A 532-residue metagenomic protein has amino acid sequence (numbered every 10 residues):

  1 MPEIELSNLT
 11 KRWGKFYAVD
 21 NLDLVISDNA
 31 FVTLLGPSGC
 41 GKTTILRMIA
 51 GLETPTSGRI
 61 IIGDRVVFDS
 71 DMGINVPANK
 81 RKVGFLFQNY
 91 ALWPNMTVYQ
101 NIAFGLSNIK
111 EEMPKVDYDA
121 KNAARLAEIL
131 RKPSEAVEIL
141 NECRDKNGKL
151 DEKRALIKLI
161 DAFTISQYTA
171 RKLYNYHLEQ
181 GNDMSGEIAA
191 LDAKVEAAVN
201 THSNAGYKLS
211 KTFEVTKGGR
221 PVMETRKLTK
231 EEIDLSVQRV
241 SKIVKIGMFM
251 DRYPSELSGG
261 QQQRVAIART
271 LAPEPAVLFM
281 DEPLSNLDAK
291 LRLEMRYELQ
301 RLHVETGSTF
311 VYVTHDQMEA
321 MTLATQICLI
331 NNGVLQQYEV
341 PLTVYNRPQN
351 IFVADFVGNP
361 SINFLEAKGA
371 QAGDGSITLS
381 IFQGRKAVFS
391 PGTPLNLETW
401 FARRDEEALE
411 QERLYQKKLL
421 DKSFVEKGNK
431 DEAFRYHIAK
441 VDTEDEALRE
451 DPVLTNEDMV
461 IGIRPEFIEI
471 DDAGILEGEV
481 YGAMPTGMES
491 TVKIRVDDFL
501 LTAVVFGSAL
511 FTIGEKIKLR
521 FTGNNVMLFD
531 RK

Functional and structural regions predicted by a protein language model:
L35-P37: The feature captures the beta-strand-to-loop junction immediately N-terminal to the Walker
A50: Helix-to-loop junction immediately C-terminal to a conserved catalytic motif
G58-S70, D119-R131: Conserved ABC transporter NBD signature motif
V67-G84, N108-K115, A127, I139-K153 (+5 more regions): ABC ATPase NBD coupling module
M96-G105, P114-D119: Short coil-to-helix segment of the ABC ATPase nucleotide-binding domain corresponding to the Q-loop/switch region
Q100-F104, N108, T212, M223-F352: ABC ATPase nucleotide-binding domains
D161, R171, G373-K532: Non-catalytic connector elements of ABC transporters
